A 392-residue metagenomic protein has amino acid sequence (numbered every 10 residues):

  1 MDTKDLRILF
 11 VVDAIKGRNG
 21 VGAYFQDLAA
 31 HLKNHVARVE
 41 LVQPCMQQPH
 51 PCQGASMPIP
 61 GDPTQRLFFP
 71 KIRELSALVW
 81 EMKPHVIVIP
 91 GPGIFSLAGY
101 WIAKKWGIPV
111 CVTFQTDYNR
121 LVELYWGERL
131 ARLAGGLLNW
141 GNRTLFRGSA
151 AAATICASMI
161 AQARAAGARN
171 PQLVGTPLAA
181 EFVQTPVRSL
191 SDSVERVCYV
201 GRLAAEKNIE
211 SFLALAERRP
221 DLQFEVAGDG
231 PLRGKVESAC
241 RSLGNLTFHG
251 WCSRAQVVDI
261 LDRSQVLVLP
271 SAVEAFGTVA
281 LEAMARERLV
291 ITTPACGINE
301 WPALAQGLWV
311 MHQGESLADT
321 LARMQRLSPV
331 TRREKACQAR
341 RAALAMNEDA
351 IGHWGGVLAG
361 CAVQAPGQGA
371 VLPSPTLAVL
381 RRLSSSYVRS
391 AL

Functional and structural regions predicted by a protein language model:
Y24, R132-T185, S191-D192: Donor nucleotide-sugar binding/catalytic pocket of nucleotide-sugar-dependent glycosyltransferases
P92, A272: Aromatic "clamp/platform" in nucleotide-sugar-dependent glycosyltransferases that forms part of the donor/acceptor
F146, W251-C252, D259-S264: Short alpha-helical donor nucleotide-sugar binding micro-motif in glycosyltransferases
S189-R219, E225: Conserved donor-binding/catalytic core segment of Leloir-type glycosyltransferases
K235-A255: Nucleotide-activated donor-binding/catalytic signature segment of Leloir-type glycosyltransferases, i.e., the conserved
L289-T293: Short hydrophobic beta-strand element within catalytic cores of glycosyltransferases and related nucleotide-activated
L304-S316, R323-P329: Conserved acidic donor-binding segment of nucleotide-sugar-dependent glycosyltransferases
P329-G360, Q364-G367, V371-A378: A charged, aromatic-enriched C-terminal amphipathic alpha-helix characteristic of glycosyltransferases across folds
